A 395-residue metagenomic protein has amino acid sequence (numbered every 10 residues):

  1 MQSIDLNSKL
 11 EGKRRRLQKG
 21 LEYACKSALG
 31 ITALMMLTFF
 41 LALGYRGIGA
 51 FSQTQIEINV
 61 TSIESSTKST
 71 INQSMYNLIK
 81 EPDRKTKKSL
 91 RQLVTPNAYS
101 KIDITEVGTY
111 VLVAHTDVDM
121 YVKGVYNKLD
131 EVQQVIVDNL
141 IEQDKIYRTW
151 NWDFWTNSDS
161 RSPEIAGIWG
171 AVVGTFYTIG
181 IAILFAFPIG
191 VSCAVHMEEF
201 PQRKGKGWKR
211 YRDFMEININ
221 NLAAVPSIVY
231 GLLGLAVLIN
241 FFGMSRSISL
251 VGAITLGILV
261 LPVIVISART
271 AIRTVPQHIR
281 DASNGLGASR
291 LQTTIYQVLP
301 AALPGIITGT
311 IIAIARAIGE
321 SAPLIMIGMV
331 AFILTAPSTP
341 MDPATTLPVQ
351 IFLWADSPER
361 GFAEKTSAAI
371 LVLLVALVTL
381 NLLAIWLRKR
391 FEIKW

Functional and structural regions predicted by a protein language model:
M1-A24, G30-T38, A42-E164: Membrane-topology segments of multi-pass transport proteins
E22, I189-G234, I266-S267, K394-W395: Cytoplasmic-entry segments and transmembrane alpha-helices of multi-pass inner-membrane transporters
I31, I165-H196, T310: Transmembrane alpha-helix signature in integral membrane proteins
S158-S162, M215-L256: Generic hydrophobic transmembrane alpha-helix motif, especially the helices
S162, I325-L374: Interhelical loop and adjacent transmembrane-helix boundary motif in polytopic membrane transport permeases
S267, P276, R290-G328: Transmembrane alpha-helices
R269, R273, Q277, N284 (+2 more regions): C-terminal transmembrane helix and the adjacent membrane-cytosol boundary/short C-terminal tail of inner/organellar
